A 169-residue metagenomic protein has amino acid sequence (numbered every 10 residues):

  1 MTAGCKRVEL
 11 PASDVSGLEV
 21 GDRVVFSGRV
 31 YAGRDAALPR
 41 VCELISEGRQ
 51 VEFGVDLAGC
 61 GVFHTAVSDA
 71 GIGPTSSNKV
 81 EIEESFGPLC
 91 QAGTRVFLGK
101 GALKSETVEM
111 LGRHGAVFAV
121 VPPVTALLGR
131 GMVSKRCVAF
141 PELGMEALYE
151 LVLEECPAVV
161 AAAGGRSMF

Functional and structural regions predicted by a protein language model:
T2-L10: Short, structured beta-strand/loop micro-motifs enriched in basic residues and often containing a Trp
K6, D22, R136, C156-A158: Structural beta-strand/beta-sheet cores of well-ordered domains, especially the beta-sheet scaffolds that support
A12-G17: Short, surface-exposed secondary-structure edge patches
A32-C156: Feature captures the catalytic cores and cofactor-binding loops of soluble hydro-lyases/lyases that act on carboxylate
S85-G87, V159-F169: Active-site/ligand-binding-proximal alpha/beta "capping" segment
